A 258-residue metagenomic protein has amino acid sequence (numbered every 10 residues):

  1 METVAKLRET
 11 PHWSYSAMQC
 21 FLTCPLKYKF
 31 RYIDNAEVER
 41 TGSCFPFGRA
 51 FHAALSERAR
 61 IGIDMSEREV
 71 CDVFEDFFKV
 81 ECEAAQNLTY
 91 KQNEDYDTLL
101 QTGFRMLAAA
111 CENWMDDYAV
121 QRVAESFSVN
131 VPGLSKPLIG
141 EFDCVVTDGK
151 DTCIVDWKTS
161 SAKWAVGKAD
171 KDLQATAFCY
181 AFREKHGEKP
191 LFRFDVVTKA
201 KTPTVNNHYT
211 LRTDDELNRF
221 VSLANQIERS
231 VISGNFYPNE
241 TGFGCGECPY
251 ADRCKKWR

Functional and structural regions predicted by a protein language model:
M1-R258: RecB-family 4Fe-4S metal-dependent nuclease core
